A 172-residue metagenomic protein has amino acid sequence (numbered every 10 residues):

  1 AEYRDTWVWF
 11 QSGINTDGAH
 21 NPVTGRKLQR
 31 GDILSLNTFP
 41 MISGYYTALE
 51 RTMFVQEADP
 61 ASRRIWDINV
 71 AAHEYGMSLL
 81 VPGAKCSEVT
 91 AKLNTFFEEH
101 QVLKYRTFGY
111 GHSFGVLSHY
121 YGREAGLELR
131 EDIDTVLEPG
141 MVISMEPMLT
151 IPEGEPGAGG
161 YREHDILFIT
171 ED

Functional and structural regions predicted by a protein language model:
A1-D172: Active-site neighborhoods and metal-handling regions in enzymes and metal-associated proteins
